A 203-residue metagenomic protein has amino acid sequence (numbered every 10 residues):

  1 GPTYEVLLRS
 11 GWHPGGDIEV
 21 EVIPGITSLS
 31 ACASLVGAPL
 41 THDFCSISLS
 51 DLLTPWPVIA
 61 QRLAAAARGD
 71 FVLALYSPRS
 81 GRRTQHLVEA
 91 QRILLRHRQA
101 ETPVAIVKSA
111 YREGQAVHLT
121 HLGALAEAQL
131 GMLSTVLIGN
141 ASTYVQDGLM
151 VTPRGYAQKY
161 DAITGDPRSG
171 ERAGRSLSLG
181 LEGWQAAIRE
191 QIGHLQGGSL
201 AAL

Functional and structural regions predicted by a protein language model:
G1-G69: Class I SAM-dependent methyltransferase SAM-binding "motif I" and its flanking Rossmann-like core
V6, R68-G183: A contiguous loop/helix-start segment that scaffolds small-molecule binding in enzyme catalytic cores
A187-I188: Charged, amphipathic alpha-helical regulatory modules used for macromolecular assembly or allosteric control
I192: Mobile late-domain/C-terminal helix-loop "cap" segments that border catalytic sites or the cytosolic face
G197-L203: Short acidic, hydrophobic short linear motifs in intrinsically disordered regions
